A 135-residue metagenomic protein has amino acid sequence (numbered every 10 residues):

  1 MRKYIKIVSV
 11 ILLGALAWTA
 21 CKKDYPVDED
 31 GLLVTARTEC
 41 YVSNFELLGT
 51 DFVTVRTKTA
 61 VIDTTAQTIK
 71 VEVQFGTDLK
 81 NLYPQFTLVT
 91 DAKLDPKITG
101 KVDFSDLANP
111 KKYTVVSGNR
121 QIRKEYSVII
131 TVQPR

Functional and structural regions predicted by a protein language model:
M1-A20: Sec-dependent bacterial lipoprotein signal peptides
C21-R135: Beta-rich interaction/scaffold domains
